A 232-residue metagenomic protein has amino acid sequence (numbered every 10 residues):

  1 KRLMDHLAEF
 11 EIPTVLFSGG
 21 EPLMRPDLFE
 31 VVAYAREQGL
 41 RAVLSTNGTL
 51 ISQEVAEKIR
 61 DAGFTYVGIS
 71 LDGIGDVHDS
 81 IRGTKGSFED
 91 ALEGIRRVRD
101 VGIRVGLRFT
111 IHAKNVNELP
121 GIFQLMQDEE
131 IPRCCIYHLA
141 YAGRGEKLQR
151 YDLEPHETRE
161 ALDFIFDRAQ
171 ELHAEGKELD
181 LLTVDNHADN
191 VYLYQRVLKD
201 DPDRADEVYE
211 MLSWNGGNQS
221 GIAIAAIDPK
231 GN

Functional and structural regions predicted by a protein language model:
K1-E157, A161: Radical SAM/AdoMet-radical enzyme domain recognition
P13, E130, L179-D180, A223: A generic secondary-structure signal marking the coil-to-beta-strand transition
I131, E171-K177: Structural alpha-beta junctions
A161-L172: Aromatic-lined glycan-binding groove of carbohydrate-active enzymes
G176-N186: Aromatic-lined carbohydrate-recognition surfaces of secreted/lumenal glycan-active proteins
D185-N232: Accessory C-terminal segments flanking Radical SAM cores
